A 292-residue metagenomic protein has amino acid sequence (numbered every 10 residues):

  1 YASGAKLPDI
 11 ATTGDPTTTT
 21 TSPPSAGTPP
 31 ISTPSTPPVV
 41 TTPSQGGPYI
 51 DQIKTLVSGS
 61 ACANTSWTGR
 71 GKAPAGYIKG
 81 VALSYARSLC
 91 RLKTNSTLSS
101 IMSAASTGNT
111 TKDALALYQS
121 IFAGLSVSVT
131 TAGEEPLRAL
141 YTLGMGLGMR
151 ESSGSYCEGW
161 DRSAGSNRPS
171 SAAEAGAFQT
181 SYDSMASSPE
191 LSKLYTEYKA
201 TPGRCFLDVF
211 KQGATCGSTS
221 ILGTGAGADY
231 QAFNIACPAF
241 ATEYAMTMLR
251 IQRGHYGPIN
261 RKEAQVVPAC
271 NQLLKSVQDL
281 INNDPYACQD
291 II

Functional and structural regions predicted by a protein language model:
Y1-G4, I10, S25, P38 (+3 more regions): Residue-level detector of intrinsically disordered, flexible termini and proteolytic processing junctions
Y1-K6, A228-I292: Active-site or metal-binding loop neighborhoods of secreted/extracellular toxin and effector enzymes
Y1-T12, V40, V127, D208 (+1 more regions): Hydrophobic transmembrane signal anchors and adjacent membrane-proximal interface regions, especially in viral
A5-T41: Ser/Thr/Gly/Pro-rich low-complexity, disordered linker/stalk segments of secreted and cell-surface proteins
A11, G46-S58, Q278-I292: Short amphipathic alpha-helical segments
T13, G59, L92-N95, H255 (+2 more regions): Surface-exposed polar/charged interaction patches
P30, P34-P38, P43, L92-T97 (+1 more regions): Intrinsically disordered, low-complexity polar segments enriched in Ser/Thr/Pro and acidic
G47-M246: Peptidoglycan-targeting cell-wall enzymes and recognition modules
